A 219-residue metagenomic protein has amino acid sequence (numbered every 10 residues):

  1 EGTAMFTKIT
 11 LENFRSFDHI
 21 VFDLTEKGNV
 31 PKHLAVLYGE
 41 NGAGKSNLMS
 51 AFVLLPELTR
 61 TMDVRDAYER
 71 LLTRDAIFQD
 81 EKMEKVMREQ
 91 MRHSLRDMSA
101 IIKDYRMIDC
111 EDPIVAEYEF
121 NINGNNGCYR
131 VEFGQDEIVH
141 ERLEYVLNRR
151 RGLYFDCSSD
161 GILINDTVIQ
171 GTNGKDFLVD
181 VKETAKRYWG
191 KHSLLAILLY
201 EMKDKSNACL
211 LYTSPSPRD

Functional and structural regions predicted by a protein language model:
E1-A4, S216: N-terminal amphipathic/basic-hydrophobic helices that include classical n-h-c signal peptides and signal-anchor
G2, N13, G28, M107-E111 (+1 more regions): Sterically constrained small-residue positions within well-ordered secondary structures of folded domains
A4, R15-F17, L48, E111 (+3 more regions): A generic structural signal for short, non-catalytic loop/turn and secondary-structure boundary residues
A4-M83: Pre-Walker A-like glycine/lysine-rich segment at the N-terminus of P-loop NTPase domains
K8, K27, K32, K45 (+7 more regions): Context-gated lysine
F14, T25, K32, L95-D97 (+2 more regions): Residue-level signal for well-ordered alpha-helical segments
A51-C128: Conserved P-loop NTP-binding catalytic core
V115-S214, R218: Electropositive, glycine-dotted interaction segments that contact anionic polymers or phosphate-rich ligands
